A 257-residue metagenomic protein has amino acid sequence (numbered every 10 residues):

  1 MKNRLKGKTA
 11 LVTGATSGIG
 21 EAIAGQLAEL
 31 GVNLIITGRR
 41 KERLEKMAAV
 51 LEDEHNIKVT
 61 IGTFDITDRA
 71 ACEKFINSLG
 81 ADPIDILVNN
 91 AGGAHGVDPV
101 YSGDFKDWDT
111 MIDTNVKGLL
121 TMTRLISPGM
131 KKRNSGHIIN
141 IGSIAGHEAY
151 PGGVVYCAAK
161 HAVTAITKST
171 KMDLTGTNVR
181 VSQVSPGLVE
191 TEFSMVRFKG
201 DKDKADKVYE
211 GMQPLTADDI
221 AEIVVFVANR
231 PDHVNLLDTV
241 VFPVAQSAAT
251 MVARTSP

Functional and structural regions predicted by a protein language model:
T9, T16-S17: Conserved glycine-rich cofactor-binding loop
V32-M47: Conserved glycine-rich Rossmann-like NAD(P)H-binding loop of the short-chain dehydrogenase/reductase
E42, T63-K74, F105: The beta1-alpha1 cofactor-binding region of Rossmann-like NAD(H)/NADP(H)-dependent oxidoreductases
D98-V100, D104-I112: Substrate-binding pocket helix/loop in short-chain dehydrogenase/reductase
T123, A159: Active-site helix of classical SDR
S143: Residue(s) in the substrate-gating loop at a strand-loop-helix junction that position the organic substrate next
Q183-G187, T191, D203-A249: C-terminal helical subdomain
